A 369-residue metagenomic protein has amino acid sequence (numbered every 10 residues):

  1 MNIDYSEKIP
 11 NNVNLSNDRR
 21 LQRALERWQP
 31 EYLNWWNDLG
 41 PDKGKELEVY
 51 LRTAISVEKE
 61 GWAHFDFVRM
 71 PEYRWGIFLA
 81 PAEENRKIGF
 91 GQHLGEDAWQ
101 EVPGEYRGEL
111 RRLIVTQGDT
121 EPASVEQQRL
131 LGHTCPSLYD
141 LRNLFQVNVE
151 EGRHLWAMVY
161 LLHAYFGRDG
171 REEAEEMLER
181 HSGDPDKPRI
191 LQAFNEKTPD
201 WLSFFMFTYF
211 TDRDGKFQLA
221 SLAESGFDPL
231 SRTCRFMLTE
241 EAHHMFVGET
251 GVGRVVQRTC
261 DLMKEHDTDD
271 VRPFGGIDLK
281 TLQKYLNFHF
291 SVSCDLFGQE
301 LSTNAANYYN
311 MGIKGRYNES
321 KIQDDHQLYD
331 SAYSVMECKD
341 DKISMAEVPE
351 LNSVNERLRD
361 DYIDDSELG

Functional and structural regions predicted by a protein language model:
M1-C135, Y139, Y165-L202, L286-G369: Terminal targeting/low-complexity segments that flank the catalytic cores of oxidoreductases
F67, R107-Q117, P136-H154, P229-A242: Alpha-helical scaffold segments that form or flank carboxylate-/histidine-based iron centers
Q117-V125, V147-L162, E179-K187, T208-G215 (+1 more regions): Alpha-helical transition-metal enzyme core signature, strongest for iron centers
L130-R142, Y165-F166, F217-M237, G251-K280 (+1 more regions): Inter-helical turn/loop segments and adjacent helix faces that build the functional surface of alpha-helical bundle
S137-D140, Q146-E176, I190-A193, L202-E224: Helix-rich catalytic cores of soluble enzyme domains
L155, V252, C260-D261, Q323-D325: Short, surface-exposed, polar/charged, turn-prone segments marking secondary-structure boundaries
D212-G215, C234, L286, R359: Active-site-proximal structural scaffolding
G275-N287, S291: C-terminal edge and immediately downstream basic/flexible tail or linker adjoining helix-turn-helix-like DNA-binding
